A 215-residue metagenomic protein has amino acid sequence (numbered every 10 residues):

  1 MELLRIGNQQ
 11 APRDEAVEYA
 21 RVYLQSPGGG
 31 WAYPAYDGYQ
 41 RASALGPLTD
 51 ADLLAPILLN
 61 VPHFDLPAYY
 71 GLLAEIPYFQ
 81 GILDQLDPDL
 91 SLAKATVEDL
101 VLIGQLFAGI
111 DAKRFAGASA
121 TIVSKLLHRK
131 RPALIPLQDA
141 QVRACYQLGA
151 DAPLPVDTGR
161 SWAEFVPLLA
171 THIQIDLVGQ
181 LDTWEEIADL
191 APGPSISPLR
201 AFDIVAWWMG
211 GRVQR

Functional and structural regions predicted by a protein language model:
M1-R114, A133-R215: An N-terminal alpha-helical hairpin/helix-loop-helix interaction module that forms a charged, gly/pro-flexible surface
I122-R129: Internal, hydrophobic cores of structured domains that mediate oligomerization or house catalytic pockets within large
